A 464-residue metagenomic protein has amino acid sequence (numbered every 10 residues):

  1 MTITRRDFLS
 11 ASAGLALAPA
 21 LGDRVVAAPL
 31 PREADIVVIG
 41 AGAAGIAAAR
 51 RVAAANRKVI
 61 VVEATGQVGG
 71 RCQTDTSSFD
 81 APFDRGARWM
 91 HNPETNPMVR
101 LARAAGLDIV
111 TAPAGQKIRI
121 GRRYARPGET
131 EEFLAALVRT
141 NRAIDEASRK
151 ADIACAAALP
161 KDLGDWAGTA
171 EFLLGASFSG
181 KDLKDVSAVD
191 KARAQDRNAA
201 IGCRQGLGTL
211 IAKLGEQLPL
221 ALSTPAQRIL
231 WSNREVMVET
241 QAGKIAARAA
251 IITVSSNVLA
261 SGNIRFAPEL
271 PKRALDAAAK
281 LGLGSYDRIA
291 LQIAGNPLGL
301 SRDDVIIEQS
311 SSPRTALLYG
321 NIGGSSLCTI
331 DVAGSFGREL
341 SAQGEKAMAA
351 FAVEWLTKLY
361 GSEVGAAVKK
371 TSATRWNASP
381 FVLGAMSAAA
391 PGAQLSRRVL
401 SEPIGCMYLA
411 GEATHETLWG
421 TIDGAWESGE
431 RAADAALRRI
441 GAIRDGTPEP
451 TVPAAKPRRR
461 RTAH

Functional and structural regions predicted by a protein language model:
T2-H464: FAD-dinucleotide binding site
